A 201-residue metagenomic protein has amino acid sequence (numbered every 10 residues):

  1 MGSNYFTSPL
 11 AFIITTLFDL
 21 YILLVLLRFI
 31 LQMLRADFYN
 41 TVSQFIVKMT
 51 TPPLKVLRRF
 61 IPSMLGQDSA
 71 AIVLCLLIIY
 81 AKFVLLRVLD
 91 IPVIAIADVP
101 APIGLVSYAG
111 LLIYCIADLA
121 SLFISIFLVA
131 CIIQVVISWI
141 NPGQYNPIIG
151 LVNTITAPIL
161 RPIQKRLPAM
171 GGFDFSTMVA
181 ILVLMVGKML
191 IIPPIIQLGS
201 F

Functional and structural regions predicted by a protein language model:
G2-F201: Selective transmembrane helix interface/packing segments
